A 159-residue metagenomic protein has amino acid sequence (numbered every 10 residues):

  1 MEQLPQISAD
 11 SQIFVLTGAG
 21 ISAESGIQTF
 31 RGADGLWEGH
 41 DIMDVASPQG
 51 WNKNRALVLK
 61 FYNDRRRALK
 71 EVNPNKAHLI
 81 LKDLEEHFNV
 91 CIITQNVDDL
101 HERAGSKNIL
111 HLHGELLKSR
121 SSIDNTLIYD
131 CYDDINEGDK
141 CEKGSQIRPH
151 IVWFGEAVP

Functional and structural regions predicted by a protein language model:
M1-P159: Conserved catalytic core of sirtuin-type NAD+-dependent deacylases
